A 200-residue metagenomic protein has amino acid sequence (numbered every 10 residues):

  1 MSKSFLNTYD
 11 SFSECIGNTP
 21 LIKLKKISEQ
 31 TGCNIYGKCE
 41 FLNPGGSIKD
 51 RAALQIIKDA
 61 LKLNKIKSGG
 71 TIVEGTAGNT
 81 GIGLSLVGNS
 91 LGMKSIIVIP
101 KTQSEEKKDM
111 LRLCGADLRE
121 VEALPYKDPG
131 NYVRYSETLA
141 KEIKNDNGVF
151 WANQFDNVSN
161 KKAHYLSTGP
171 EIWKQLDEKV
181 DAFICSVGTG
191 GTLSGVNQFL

Functional and structural regions predicted by a protein language model:
M1-L200: PLP-dependent amino-acid enzyme catalytic core
